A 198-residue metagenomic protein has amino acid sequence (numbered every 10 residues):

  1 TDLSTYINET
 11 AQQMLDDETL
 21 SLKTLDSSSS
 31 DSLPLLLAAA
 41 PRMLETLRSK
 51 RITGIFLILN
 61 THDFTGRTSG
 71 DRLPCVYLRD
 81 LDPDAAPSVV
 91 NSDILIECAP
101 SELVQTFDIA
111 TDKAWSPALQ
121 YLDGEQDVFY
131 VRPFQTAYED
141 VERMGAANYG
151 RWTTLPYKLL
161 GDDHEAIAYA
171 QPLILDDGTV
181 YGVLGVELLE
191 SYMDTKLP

Functional and structural regions predicted by a protein language model:
T1-A39, R51-T53: Juxtamembrane extracytoplasmic/periplasmic/luminal helical "stalk" adjacent to the first N-terminal
A11, P41-K50, E142, L160-G161 (+1 more regions): Short regulatory alpha-helical segment in sensory/regulatory domains of signaling proteins that mediates
S32-A40, Y149-R151, E165: Short linear interaction motifs
A38-M43, V183, E187-P198: Solvent-exposed, extracytoplasmic
I55-D63: Short hydrophobic alpha-helical segments used for membrane anchoring or interfacial signaling
H62-F64, L159, E190-Y192: Solvent-exposed loop/turn segments at secondary-structure junctions within structured extracellular/periplasmic domains
F64-D80, D84-S92, I96-E97, Q105: Amphipathic coiled-coil signal-relay and dimerization helices
E102-G185: Extracytoplasmic/periplasmic ligand-binding sensor regions of membrane-associated signaling proteins
